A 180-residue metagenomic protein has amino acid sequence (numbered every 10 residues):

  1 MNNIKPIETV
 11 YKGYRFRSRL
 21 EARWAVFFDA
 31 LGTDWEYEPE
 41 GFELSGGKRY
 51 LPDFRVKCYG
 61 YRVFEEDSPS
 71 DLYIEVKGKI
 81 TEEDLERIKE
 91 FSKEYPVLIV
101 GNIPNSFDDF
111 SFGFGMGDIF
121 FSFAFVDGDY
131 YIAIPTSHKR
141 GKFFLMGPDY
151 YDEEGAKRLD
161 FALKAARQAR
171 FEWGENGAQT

Functional and structural regions predicted by a protein language model:
M1-T180: Electrostatic, structured charged patches in enzyme active sites and in nucleic-acid/phosphate-binding
